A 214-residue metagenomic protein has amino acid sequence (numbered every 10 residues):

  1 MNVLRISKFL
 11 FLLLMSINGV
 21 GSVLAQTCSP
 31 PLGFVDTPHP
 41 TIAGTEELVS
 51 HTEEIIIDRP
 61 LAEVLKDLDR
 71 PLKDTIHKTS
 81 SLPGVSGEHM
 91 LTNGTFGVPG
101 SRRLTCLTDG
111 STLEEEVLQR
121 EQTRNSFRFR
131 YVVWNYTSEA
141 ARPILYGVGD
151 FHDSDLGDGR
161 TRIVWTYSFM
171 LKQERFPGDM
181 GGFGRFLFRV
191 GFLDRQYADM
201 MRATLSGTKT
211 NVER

Functional and structural regions predicted by a protein language model:
M1-I6: N-terminal secretory signal peptides that target proteins for export/translocation
K8-G19: Bacterial N-terminal signal peptides
A25-T95: Hydrophobic ligand-binding cavity/cleft-lining segments
L48-I56, R102, T112, V148 (+1 more regions): Intrinsic-disorder/low-complexity, polar/charged segments enriched in Ser/Thr/Lys/Arg/Asp/Glu/Gln
D58-A62, L118-F127, H152-R162, T210-R214: A short, structured loop/turn motif at beta-sheet edges
P60-P71, T75, R103, V117 (+2 more regions): Hydrophobic pocket/interface hotspot
I76, S86-Y146, D199, A203-R214: Glycine-rich portal/gate segments that line the openings of hydrophobic small-molecule binding cavities
V133-R195: Beta-strand/loop substructures that line and gate deep hydrophobic ligand-binding cavities in soluble
